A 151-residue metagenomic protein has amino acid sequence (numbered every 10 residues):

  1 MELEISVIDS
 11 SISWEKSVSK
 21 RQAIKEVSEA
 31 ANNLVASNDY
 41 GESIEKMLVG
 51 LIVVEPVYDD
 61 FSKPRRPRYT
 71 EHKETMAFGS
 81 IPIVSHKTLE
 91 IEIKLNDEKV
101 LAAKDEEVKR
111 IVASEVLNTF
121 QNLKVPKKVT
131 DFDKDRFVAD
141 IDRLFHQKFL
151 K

Functional and structural regions predicted by a protein language model:
M1-F149: Sequence/structural signature of beta-propeller modules and their immediately flanking N-terminal secretory/stalk
